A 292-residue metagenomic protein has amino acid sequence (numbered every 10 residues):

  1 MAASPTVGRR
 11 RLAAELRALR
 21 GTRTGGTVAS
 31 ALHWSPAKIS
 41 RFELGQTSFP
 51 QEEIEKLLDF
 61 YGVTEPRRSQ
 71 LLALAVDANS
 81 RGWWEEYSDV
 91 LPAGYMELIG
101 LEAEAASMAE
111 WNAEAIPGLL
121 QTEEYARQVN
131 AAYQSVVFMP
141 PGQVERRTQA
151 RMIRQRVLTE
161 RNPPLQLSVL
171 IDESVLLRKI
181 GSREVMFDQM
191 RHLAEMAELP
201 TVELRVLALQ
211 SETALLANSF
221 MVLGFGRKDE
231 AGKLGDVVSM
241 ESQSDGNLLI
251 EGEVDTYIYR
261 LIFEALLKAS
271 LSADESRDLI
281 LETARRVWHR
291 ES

Functional and structural regions predicted by a protein language model:
M1-G82: Basic, Lys/Arg-rich alpha-helical nucleic-acid-recognition elements, primarily the DNA-binding modules of transcription
S30-L32, V90, L279-L281: Short secondary-structure junction/hinge motifs that connect adjacent elements
E43, E53, E97, E102-E104 (+2 more regions): Acidic-residue sensor for enzyme active/binding pockets
S69-A103: Short, charged recognition helix plus adjacent turn of helix-turn-helix-like nucleic-acid-binding domains
V90-E110, S219, L234, H289-R290: Short juxta-domain linker segments that transition from a proline/glycine-rich, charged coil into a short amphipathic
W111-S292: Hydrophobic protein-protein interaction segments
